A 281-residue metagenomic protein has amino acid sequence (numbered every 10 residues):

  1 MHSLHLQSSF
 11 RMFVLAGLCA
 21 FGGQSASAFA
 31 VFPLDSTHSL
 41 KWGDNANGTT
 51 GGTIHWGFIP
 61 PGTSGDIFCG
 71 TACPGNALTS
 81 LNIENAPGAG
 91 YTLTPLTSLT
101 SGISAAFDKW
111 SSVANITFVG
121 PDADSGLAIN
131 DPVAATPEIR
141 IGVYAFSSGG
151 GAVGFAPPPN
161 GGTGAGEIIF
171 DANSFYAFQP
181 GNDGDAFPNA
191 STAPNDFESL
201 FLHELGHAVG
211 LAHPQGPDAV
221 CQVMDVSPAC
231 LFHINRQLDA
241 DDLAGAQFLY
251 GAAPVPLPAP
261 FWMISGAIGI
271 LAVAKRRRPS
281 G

Functional and structural regions predicted by a protein language model:
H2-F13: Bacterial N-terminal signal peptides that target proteins for export
M12-G22: Bacterial N-terminal signal peptides
A20-A26, G269-R276: Hydrophobic alpha-helical segments of integral membrane proteins
A26-P256: Zinc-dependent metalloendopeptidases
P256-A274: A short, hydrophobic C-terminal helix/tail in secreted or cell-surface proteins
R277-G281: Short, charged juxtamembrane terminal tails flanking transmembrane helices
